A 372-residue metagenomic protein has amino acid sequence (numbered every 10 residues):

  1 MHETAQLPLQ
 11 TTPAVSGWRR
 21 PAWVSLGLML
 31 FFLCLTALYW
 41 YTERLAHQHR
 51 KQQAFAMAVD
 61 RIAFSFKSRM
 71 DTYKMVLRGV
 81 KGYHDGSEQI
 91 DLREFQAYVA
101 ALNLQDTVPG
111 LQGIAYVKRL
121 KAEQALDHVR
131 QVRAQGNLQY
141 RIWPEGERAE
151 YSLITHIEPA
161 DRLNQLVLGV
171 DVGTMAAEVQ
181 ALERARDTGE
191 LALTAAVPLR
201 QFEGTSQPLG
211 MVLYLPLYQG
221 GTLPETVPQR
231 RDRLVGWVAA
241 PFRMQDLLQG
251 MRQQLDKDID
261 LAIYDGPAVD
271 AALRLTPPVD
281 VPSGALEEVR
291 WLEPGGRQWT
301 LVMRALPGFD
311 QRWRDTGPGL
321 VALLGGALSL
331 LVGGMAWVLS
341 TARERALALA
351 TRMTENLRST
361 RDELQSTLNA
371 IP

Functional and structural regions predicted by a protein language model:
H2-Q10, R290-F309: Juxtamembrane amphipathic/hinge helix adjacent to a transmembrane helix
E3, P13-L45, A322-G333: Extreme N-terminal signal-anchor transmembrane helix of membrane signaling/transducer proteins, especially in bacteria
V15, F32, R162, L292 (+2 more regions): Regulatory/sensor and coupling segments of signal-transduction and defense proteins
G17-W18, L306-L323: Membrane-interface helix-start motif
L35-H49, L328-N356: Juxtamembrane or sensor-core-proximal signal-transducing alpha helices that couple sensory domains to cytosolic
T42-M75, K81, D85-Q89, R93 (+1 more regions): Juxtamembrane membrane-water interface segments immediately C-terminal to a transmembrane helix
Q52-D60, D85-M303: Intrinsically disordered, low-complexity polar/acidic regions
E355-P372: PAS/LOV and related PAS-like sensory modules
